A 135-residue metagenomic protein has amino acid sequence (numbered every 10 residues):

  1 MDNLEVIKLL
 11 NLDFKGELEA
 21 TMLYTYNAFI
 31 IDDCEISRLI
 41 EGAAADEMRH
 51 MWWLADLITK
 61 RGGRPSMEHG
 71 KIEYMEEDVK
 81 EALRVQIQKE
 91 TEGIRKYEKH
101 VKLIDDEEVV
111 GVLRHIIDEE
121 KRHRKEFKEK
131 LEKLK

Functional and structural regions predicted by a protein language model:
M1-K135: Non-heme di-metal
